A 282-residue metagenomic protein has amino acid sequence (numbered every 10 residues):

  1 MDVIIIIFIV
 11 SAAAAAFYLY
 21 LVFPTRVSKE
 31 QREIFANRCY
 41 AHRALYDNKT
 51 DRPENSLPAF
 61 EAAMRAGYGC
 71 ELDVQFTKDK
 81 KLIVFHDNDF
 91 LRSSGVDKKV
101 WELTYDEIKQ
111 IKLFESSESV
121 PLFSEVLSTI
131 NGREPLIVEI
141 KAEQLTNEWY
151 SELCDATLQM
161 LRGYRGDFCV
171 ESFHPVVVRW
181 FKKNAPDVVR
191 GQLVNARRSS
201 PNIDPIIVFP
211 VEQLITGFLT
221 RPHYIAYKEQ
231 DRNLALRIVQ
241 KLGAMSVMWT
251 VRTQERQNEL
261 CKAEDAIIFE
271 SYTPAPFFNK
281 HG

Functional and structural regions predicted by a protein language model:
M1-G282: Phosphate-group recognition and catalysis centered on beta-loop-alpha active-site segments
